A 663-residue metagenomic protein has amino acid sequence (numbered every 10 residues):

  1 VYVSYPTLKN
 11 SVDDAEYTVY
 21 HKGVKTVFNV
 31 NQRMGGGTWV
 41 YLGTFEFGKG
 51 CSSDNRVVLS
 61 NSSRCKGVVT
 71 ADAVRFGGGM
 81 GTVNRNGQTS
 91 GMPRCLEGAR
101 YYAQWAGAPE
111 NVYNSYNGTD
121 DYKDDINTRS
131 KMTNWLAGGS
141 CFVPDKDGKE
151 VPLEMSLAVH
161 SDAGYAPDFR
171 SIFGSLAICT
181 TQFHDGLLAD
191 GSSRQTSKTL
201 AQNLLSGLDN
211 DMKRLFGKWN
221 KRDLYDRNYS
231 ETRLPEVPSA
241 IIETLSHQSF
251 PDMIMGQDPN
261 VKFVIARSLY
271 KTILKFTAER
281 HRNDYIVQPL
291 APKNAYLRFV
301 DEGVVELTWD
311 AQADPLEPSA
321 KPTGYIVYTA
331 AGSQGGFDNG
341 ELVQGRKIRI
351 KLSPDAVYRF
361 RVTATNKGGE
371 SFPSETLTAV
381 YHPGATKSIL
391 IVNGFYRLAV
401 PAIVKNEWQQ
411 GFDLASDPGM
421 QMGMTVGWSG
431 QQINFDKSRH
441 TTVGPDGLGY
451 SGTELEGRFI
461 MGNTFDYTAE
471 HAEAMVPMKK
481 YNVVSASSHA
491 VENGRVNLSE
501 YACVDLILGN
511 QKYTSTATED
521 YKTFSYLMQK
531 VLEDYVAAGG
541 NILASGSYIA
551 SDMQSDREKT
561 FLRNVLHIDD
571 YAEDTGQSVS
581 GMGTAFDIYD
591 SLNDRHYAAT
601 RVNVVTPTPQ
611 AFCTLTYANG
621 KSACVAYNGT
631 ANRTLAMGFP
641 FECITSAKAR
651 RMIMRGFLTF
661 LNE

Functional and structural regions predicted by a protein language model:
R56, A73-G81, S140, S156 (+3 more regions): Active-site-adjacent mobile loop/cap segments within catalytic or ligand-binding domains
V57-V68: Short beta-strand-plus-loop segments that form exposed binding edges in beta-rich domains
L96-K198, Y225-Q248: Active-site microenvironments of hydrolase-like enzyme catalytic domains
L234-H247, S268, E500-Y501, A537-S545 (+2 more regions): A glycine-centered loop/beta-turn motif at secondary-structure junctions
F276-S319, P354, G369-K387: Pro/Thr/Ser/Gly-rich low-complexity, intrinsically disordered linker/stalk tracts
R349-E370: Beta-strand-rich modules
Q431-T560: Helical hinge/lid and interdomain linker segments adjacent to catalytic or ligand-binding clefts that mediate domain
N510-N619, K648, I653: A glycine-rich, often tryptophan-bearing local segment used as a flexible ligand/cofactor-contacting loop or short
